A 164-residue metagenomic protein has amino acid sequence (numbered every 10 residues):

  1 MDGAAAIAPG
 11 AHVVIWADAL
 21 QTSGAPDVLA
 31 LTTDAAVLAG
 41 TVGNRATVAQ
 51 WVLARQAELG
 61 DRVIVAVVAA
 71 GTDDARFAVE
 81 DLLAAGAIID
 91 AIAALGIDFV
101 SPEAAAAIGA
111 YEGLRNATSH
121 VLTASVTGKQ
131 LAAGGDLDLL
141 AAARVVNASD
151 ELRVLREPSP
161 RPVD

Functional and structural regions predicted by a protein language model:
M1-G10: A short acidic-Thr-Gly-centered motif at the start of a beta-strand
A11-H12, A19-A75, L82: Acidic/Gly/His-enriched mid-domain segments of enzyme catalytic cores or analogous surface patches that mediate
L29-A39, D61, V79-D164: Long, charged alpha-helical interface segments
